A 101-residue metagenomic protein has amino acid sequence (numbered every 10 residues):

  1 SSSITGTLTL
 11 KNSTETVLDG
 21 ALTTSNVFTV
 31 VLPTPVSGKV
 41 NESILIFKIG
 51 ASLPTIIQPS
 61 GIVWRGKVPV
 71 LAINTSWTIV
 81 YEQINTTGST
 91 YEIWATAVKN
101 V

Functional and structural regions predicted by a protein language model:
S1-S60, W77, E82-V101: Exposed extracellular interaction/assembly regions and N-terminal maturation sites
V63-K67: A conserved acidic, glycine/proline-rich C-terminal tail/linker
V70-T75: Short proline/glycine- and polar residue-rich coil/turn motifs
